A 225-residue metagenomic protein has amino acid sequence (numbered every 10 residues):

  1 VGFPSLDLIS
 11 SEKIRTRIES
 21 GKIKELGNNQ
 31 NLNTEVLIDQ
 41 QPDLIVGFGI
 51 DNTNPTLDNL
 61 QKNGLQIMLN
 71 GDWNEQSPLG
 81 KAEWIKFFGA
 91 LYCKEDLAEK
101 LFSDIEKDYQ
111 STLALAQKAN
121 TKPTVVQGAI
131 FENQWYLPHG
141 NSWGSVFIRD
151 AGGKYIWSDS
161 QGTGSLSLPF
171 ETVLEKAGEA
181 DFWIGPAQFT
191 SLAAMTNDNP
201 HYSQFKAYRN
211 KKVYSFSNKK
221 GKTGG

Functional and structural regions predicted by a protein language model:
V1-G225: N-terminal ligand-binding lobe of clamshell/alpha-beta domains
